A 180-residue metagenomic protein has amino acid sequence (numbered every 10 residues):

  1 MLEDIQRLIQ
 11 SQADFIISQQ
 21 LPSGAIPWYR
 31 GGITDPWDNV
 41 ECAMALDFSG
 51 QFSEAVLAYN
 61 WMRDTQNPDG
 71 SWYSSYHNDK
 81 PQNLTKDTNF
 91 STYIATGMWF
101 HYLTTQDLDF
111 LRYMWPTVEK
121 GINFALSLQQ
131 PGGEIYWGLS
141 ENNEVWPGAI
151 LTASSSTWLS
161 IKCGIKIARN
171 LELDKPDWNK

Functional and structural regions predicted by a protein language model:
M1-L2, V40-E54, Y93-F110, S156-L173: Well-ordered alpha-helical scaffold segments within catalytic/enzyme domains
M1-W37, F48-W72, A125, G132: Low-complexity, Ser/Thr/Pro/Gly-enriched N-terminal "stalk/linker" regions
E3-D14, S53, L108-R112, P116 (+1 more regions): Generic alpha-helical secondary structure signal
Q6, G32-P36, T85-S91, L108 (+1 more regions): Alpha-solenoid helical-repeat scaffolds
D14, L21, A25-W28, S74-S75 (+4 more regions): The feature captures the catalytic groove of carbohydrate-active enzymes
N39-V40, H77: Active-site beta-loop-alpha junctions enriched in small/polar residues
G50-I122, L126-Q129: Helix-terminus loop motifs that line ligand-binding clefts
